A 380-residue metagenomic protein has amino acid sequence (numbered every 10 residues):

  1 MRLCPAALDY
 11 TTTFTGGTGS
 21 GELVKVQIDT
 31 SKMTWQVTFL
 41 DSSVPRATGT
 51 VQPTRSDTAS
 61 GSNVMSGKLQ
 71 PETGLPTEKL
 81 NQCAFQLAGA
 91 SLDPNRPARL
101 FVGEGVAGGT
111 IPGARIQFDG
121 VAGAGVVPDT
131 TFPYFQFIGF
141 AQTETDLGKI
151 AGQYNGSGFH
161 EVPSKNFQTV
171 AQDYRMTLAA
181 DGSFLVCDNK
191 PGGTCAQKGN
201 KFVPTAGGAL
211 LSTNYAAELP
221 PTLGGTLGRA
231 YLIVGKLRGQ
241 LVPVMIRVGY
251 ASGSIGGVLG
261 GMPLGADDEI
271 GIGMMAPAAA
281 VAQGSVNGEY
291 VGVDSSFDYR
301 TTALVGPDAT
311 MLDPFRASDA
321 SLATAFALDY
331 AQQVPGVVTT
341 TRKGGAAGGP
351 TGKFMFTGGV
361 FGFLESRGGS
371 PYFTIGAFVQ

Functional and structural regions predicted by a protein language model:
M1-Q380: Mature soluble binding/inhibitory domains
